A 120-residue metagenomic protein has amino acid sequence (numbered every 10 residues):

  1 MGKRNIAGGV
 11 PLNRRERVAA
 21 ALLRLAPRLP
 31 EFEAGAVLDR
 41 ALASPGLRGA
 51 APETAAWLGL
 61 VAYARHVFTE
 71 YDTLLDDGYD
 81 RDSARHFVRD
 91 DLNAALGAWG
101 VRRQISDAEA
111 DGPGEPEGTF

Functional and structural regions predicted by a protein language model:
M1-F120: Structure-specific DNA junction-binding interface
